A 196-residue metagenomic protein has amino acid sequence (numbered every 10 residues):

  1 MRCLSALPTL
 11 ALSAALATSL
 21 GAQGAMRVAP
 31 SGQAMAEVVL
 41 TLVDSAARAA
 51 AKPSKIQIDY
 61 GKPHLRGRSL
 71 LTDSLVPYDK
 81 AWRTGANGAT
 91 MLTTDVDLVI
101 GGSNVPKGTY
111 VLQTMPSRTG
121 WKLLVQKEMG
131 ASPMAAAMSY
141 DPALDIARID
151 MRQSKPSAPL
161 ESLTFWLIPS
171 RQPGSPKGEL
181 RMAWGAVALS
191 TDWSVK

Functional and structural regions predicted by a protein language model:
M1-S5: Positively charged n-region of N-terminal signal peptides that target proteins for export
P8-S19: Bacterial N-terminal signal peptides
L16, Y78-K80: Short, P/G- and charge-enriched loop/turn segments at secondary-structure junctions
Q23-L75, A131-K196: Primarily secretory-pathway and cell-envelope proteins
P77-Y78, T93-T94, R148: Short structured motifs
A81-M134: Mid-length scaffold segments of soluble, non-membrane domains
